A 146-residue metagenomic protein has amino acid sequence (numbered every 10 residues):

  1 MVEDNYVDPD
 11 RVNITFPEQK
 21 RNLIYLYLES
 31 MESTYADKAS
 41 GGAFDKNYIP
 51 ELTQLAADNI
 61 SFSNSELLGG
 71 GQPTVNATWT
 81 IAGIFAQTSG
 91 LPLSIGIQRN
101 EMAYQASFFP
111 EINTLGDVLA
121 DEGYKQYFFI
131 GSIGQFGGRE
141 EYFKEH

Functional and structural regions predicted by a protein language model:
M1-V12, Q19-R21, E32-H146: Active-site-proximal alpha/beta segments of enzymes that process anionic O-linked groups
L23-L28: Hydrophobic residues in beta-strands of the RecA-like P-loop NTPase core, especially within AAA+ ATPase
